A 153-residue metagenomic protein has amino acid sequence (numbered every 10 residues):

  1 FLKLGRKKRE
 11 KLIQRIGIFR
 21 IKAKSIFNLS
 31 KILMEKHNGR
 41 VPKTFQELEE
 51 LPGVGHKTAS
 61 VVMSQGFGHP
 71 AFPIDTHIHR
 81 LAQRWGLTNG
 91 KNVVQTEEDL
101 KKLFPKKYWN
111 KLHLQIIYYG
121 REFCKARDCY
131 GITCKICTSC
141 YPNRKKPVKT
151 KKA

Functional and structural regions predicted by a protein language model:
F1-K152: Catalytic cores of DNA base-excision repair glycosylases
